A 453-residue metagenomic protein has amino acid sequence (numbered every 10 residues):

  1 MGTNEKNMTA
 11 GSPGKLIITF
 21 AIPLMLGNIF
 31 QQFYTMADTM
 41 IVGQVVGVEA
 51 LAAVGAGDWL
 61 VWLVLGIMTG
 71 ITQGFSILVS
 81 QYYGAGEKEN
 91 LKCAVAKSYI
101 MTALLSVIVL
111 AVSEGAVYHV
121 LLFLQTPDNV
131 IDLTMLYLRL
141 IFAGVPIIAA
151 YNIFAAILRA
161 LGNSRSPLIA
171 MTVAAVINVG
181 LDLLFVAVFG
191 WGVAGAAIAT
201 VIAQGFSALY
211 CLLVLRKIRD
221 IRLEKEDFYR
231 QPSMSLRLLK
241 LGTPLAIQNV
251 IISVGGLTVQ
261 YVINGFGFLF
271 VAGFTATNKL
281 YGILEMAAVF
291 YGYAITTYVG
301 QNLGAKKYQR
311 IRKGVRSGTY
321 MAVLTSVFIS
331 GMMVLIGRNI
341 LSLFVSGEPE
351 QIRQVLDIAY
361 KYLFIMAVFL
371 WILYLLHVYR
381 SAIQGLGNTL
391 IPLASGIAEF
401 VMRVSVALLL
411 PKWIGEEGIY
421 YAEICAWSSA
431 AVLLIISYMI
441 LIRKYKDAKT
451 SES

Functional and structural regions predicted by a protein language model:
M1-A21, V79-G144, V188-T243, V299-V368 (+1 more regions): Short alpha-helical transmembrane segments in multi-pass integral membrane proteins
M8-V45, W59-G74, L78, A103-L110 (+4 more regions): N-terminal transmembrane alpha-helices
T19-D38, L140, Y151, A174 (+4 more regions): Transmembrane helical elements of multi-pass membrane transporters/channels
L24, N28, M40, I77 (+15 more regions): Transmembrane alpha-helix boundary and packing residues in multipass membrane permease domains and related
I29, F33-A52, L121-D128, L184-W191 (+4 more regions): Helix-terminus/linker motif at the lipid-water interface of multi-pass membrane proteins
L51-A111, I148-P167, G273-G337, L373-S395: Small-residue-rich hydrophobic transmembrane alpha-helices
L63, N178-D182, A208-L212, I283-M286 (+3 more regions): Hydrophobic transmembrane alpha-helices of multi-pass small-molecule transporters
T72, L140-R159, P167-A175, A196-L209 (+4 more regions): Short runs within selected transmembrane alpha-helices of multi-pass transporters and secretion channels
